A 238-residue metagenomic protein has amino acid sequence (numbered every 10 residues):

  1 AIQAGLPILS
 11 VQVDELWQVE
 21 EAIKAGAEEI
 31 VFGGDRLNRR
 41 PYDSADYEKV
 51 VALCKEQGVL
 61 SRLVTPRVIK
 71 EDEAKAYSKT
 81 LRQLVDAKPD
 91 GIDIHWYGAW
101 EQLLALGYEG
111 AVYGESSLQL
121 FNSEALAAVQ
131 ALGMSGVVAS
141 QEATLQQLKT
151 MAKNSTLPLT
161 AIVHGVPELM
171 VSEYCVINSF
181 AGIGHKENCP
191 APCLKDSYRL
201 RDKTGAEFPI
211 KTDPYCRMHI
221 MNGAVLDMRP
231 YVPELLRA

Functional and structural regions predicted by a protein language model:
A1-A128, L132, V138-A238: Active-site pocket-lining/capping segments in soluble small-molecule metabolic enzymes
